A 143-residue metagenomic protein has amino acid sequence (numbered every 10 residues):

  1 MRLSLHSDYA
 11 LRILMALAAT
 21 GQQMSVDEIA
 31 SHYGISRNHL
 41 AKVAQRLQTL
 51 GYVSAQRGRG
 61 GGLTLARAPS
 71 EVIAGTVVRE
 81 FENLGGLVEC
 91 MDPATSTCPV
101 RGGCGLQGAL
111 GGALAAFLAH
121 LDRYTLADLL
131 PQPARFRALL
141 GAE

Functional and structural regions predicted by a protein language model:
L3-I35, S54: N-terminal helix-turn-helix DNA-binding core of bacterial DNA-binding proteins
S31, Q48-T49: Alpha-helical residues within the helix-turn-helix
N38: Key DNA-contact positions within bacterial/archaeal DNA-binding proteins
V43: Residues within the DNA-recognition helix of helix-turn-helix
L50-A66: Beta-hairpin "wing" of winged helix-turn-helix
G62-R79: Charged, amphipathic alpha-helical coiled-coil/dimerization segments
A74, D92-E143: C-terminal regulatory/oligomerization modules of transcriptional regulators
